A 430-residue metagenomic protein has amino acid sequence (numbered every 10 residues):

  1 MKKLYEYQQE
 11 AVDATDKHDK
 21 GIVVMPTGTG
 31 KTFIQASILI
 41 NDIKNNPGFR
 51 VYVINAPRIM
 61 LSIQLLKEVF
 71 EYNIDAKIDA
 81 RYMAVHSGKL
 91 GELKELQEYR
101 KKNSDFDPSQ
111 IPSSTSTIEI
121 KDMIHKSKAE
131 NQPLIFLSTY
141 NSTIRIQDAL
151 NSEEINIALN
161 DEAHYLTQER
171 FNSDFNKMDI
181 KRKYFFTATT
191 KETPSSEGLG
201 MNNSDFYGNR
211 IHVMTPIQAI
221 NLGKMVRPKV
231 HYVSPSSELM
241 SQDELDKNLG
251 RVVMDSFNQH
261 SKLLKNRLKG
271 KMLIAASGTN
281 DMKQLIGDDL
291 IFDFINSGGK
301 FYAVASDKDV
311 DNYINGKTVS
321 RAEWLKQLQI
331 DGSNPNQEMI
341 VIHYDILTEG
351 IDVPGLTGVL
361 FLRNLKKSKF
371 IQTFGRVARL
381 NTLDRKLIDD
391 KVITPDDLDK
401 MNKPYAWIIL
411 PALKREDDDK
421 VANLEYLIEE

Functional and structural regions predicted by a protein language model:
M1-V24: Conserved pre-motif I regulatory segment
H18-I38: Walker A/P-loop
T32-S37, D42, G48-N73, R81-L90 (+1 more regions): Conserved Walker A/P-loop ATP-binding site and its immediately adjacent core in helicase/helicase-like ATPase domains
M60-T115, D293: Conserved helix-turn-beta segment of the N-terminal RecA-like "Helicase ATP-binding" lobe in SF1/SF2 helicases
T115-S173, H343-D345: Conserved RecA-like ASCE ATPase "motif II neighborhood" in helicase/translocase motors
Y165, S306-E430: Conserved RecA-like P-loop NTPase helicase motor core
Y165-M225: Post-DEXD/H (motif II) to motif III coupling segment of the RecA-like Helicase ATP-binding lobe
G208-K283, L290: Conserved interdomain linker/interface between the two RecA-like ATPase lobes of SF2 helicase motors
